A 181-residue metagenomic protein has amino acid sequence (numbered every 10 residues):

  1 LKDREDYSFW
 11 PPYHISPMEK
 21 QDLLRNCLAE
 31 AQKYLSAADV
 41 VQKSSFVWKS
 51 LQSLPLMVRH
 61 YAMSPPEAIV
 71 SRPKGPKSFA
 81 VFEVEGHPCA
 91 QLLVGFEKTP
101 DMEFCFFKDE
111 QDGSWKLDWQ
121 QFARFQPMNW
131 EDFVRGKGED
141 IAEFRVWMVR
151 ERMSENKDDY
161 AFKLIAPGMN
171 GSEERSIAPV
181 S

Functional and structural regions predicted by a protein language model:
D3-R4, K98-E155, Y160, S172-R175: Short beta-strand edge/turn micro-motifs at domain boundaries
D6-R25, A29-Q32, S36-H87, I165-S176: Short solvent-exposed beta->alpha transition segments
S78, L93, W130-V134: Residue-level detector of functional hotspots within protein domains
P88-A90, S114-W115: Hydrophobic residues embedded in beta-strands of well-ordered beta-sheets
A90-E97: Short beta-strand segments that buttress and anchor functional surface loops
L93, E143-R145, K163-I165: Ser/Thr- (and often Asn-) enriched beta-sheet segments in non-cytosolic proteins
